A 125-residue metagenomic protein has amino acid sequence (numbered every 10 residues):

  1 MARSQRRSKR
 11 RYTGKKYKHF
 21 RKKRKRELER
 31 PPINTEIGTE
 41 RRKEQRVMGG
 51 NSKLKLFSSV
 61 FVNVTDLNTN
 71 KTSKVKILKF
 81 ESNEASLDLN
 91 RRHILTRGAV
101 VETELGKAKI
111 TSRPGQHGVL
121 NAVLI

Functional and structural regions predicted by a protein language model:
M1-I125: Ribosome-associated RNA-binding proteins
